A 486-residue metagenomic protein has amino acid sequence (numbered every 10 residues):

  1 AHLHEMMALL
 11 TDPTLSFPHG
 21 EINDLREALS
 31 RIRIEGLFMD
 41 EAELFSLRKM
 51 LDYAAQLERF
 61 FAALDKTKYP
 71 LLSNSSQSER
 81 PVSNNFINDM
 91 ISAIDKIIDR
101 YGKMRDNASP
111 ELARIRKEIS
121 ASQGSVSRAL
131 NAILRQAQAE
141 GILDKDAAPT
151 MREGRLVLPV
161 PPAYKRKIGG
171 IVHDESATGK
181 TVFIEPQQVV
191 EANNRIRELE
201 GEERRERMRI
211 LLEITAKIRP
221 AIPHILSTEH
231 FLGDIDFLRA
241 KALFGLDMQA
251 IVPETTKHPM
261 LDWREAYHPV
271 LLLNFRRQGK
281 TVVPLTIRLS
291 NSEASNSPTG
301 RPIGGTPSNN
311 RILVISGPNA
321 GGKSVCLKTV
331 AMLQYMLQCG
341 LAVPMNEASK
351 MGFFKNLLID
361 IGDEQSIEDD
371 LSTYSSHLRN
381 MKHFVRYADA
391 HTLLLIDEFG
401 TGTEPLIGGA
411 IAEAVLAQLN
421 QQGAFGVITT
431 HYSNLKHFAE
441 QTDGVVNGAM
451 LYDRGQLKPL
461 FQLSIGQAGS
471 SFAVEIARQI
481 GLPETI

Functional and structural regions predicted by a protein language model:
A1-E111, I115, A221-H224, T228-A242 (+2 more regions): Conserved amphipathic alpha-helical "coupling/scaffold" segments that transmit conformational changes between domains
L3, L10, L47, A54 (+8 more regions): Amphipathic alpha-helical coiled-coil segments
M6, G102-I115, E175-T181, I196 (+4 more regions): Short hinge/gating elements
R114-Y164: Extended, Lys/Arg-enriched charged tracts that mediate electrostatic binding to polyanionic substrates
L134-R152, A242-E265: Long, charged, glycine-rich C-terminal linkers/tails
A147-A148, R152-F183, N193, T255-P284: SMC-family hinge/dimerization module
T178-G201, S464-I486: Short, exposed interaction patches on small structured surface elements
M248-Q249, T256-I486: ATPase nucleotide-binding head domains, primarily ABC-like/P-loop NTPase cores
